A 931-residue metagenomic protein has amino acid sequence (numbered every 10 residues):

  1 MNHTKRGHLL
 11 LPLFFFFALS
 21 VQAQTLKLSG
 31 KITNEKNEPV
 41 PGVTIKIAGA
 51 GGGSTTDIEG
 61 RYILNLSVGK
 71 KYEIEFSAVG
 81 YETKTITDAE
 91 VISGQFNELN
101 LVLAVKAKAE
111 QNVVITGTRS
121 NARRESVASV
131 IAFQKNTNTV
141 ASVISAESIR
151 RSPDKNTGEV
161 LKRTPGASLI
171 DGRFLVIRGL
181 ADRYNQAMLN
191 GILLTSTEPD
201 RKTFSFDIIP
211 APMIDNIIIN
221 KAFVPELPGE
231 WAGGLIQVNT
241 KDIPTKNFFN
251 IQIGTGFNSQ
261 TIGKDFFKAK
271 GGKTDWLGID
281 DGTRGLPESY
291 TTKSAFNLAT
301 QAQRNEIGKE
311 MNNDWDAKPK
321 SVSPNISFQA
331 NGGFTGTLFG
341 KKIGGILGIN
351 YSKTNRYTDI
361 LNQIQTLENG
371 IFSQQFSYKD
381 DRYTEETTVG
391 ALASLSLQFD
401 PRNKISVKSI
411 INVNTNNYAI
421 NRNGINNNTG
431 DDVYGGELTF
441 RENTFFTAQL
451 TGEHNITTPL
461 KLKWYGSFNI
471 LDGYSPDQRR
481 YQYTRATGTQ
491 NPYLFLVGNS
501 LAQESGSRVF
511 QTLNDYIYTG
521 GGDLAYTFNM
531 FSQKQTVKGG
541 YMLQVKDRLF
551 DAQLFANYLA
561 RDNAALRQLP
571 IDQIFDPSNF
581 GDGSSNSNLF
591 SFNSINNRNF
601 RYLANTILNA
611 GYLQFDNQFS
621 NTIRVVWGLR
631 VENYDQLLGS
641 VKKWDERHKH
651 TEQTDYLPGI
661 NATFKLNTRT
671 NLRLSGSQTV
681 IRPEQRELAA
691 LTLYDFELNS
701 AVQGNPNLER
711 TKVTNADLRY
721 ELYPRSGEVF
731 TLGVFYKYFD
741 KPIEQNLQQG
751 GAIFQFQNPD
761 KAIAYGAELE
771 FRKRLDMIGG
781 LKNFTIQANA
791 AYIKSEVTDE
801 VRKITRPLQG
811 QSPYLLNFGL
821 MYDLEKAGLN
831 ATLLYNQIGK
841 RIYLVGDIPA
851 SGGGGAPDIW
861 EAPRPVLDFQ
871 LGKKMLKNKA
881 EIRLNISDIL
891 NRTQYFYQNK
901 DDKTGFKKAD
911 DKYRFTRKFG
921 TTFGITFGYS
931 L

Functional and structural regions predicted by a protein language model:
T33, E38, T44-A48, S77-E82 (+3 more regions): Short, acidic, small-residue-rich periplasmic hinge/interaction motif at the N-terminus of Gram-negative outer-membrane
G51-R61: Short, acidic Ser/Thr/Gly-rich low-complexity loop/linker segments typical of extracellular and cell-surface proteins
V114, N121, S126-V176, D182-R183 (+2 more regions): Periplasmic N-terminal accessory/gating domains of Gram-negative outer-membrane beta-barrel systems
I192-L193, T415, R422, D472-Y474 (+9 more regions): Surface-exposed extracellular loop regions of Gram-negative outer-membrane beta-barrel proteins, predominantly
E310-I420, F446-A448, P658-I660: Transmembrane beta-barrel wall of Gram-negative outer-membrane proteins
V497, V509, L513-N514, G521 (+6 more regions): Outer membrane beta-barrel strand-and-loop segments of large Gram-negative receptors, especially TonB-dependent
V734-F739, Q755-V845, G928: Gram-negative outer-membrane beta-barrel transporters
Q837-G846, K873-L931: C-terminal beta-signal and adjacent terminal beta-strands/loops of Gram-negative outer-membrane beta-barrel proteins
